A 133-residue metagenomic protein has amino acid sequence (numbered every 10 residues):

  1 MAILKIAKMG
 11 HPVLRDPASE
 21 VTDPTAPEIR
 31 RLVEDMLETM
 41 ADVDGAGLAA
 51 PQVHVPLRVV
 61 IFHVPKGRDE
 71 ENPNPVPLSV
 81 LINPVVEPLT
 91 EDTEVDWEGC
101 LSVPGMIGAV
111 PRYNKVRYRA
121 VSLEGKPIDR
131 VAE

Functional and structural regions predicted by a protein language model:
M1-E133: Positively charged
